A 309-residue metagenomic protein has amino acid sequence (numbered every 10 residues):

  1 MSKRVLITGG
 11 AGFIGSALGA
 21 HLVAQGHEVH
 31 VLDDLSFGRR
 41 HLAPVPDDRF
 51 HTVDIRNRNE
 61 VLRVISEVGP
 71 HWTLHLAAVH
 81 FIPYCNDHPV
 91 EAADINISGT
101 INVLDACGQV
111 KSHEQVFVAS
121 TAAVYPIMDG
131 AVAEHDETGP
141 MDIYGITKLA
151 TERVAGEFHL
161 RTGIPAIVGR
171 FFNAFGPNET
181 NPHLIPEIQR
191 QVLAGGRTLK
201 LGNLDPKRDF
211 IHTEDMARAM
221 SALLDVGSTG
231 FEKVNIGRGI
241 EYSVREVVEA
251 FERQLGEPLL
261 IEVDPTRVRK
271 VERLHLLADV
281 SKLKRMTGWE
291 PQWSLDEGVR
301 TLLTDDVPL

Functional and structural regions predicted by a protein language model:
M1-A174: N-terminal Rossmann-like NAD(P)+-binding domain of SDR-like oxidoreductases, especially those catalyzing
Q25, R161-P165, N181-P182, G195 (+1 more regions): Short coil/turn segments at alpha/beta junctions that flank glycine-rich nucleotide-binding fingerprints
F37, P177, R238: Short, conserved catalytic or interaction motifs in soluble domains
C107, H159, V192, L223-L224: Hydrophobic pocket-lining residues that define ligand/cofactor binding sites across diverse proteins
P140-T147, F171, P177, N181-I185 (+1 more regions): The catalytic Tyr-centered alpha-helix of NAD(P)H-dependent dehydrogenases
A150, V154, F158, I188 (+2 more regions): Hydrophobic alpha-helix immediately C-terminal to the catalytic Tyr-X-X-X-Lys motif of short-chain
L193-L309: C-terminal substrate-binding subdomain of Rossmann-fold SDR/epimerase-dehydratase oxidoreductases
